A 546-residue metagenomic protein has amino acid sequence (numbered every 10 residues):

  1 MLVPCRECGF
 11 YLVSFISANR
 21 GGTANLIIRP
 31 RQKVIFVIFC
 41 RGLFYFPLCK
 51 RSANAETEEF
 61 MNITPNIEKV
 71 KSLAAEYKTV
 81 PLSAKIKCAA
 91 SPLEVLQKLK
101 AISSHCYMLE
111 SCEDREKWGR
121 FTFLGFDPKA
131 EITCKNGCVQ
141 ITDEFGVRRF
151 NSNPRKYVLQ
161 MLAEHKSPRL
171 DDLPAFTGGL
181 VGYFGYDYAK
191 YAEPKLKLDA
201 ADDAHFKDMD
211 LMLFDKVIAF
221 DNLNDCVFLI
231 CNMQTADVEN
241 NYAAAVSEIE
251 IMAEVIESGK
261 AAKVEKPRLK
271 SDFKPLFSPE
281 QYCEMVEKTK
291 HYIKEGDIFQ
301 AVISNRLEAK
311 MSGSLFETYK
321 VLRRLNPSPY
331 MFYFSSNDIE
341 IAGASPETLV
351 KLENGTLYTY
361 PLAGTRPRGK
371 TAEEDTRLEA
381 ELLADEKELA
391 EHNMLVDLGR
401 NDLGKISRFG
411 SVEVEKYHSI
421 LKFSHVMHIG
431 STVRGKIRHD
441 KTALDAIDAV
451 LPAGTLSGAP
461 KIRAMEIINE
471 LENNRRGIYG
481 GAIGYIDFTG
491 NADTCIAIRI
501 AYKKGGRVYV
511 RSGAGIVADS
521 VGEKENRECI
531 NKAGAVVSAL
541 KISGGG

Functional and structural regions predicted by a protein language model:
R6, I16-S17, L26-R41: Intrinsically disordered, low-complexity segments enriched in serine/proline and basic residues
G9, G21-G22, G42, G481: Residue-identity detector for glycine
S14-S17, S52: Serine residues within intrinsically disordered or low-complexity segments
G22, Q32-K33, E56: Charged/polar low-complexity intrinsically disordered segments
L43-F60: Short, Lys/Arg-enriched N-terminal segments with co-localized hydrophobic residues within the first ~10-30 amino acids
M61-G546: Extended alpha-helical targeting/anchoring segments, especially N-terminal organellar/secretory targeting helices
